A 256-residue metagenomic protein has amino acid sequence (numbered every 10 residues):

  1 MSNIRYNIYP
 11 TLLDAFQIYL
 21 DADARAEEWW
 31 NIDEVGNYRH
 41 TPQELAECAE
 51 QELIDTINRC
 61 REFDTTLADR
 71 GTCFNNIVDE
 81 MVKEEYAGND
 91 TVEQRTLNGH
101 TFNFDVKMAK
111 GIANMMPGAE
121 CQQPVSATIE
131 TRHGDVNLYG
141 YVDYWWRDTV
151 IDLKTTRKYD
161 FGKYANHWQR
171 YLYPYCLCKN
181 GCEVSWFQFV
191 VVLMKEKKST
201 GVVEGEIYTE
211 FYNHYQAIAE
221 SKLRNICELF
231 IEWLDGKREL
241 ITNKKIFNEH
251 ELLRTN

Functional and structural regions predicted by a protein language model:
M1-Y141, E249, R254: Metal-dependent nuclease catalytic cores that hydrolyze phosphodiester bonds in DNA/RNA, characterized by
P42-L45, I54, K179-N256: Metal-dependent nuclease catalytic regions and adjoining charged, substrate-binding loops involved in nucleic-acid end
V82-Y86, T155-K158, L177-C182: Hydrophobic/aromatic-lined pockets within catalytic cores
Q122-Q123, Q169, Q188: Glutamine-centric residue-chemistry signal
Q123-V125, K154-T155, V191: Short, structured patches in soluble enzyme cores that scaffold and shape functional sites
V142-Y159, Y173: Conserved catalytic cores of phosphodiester-cleaving nucleases, focusing on short active-site segments
Y159-N166: Active-site-adjacent loop/helix micro-motif of nuclease/hydrolase catalytic cores
H167-C178: An active-site-proximal "capping" alpha-helix that borders the catalytic cofactor pocket
